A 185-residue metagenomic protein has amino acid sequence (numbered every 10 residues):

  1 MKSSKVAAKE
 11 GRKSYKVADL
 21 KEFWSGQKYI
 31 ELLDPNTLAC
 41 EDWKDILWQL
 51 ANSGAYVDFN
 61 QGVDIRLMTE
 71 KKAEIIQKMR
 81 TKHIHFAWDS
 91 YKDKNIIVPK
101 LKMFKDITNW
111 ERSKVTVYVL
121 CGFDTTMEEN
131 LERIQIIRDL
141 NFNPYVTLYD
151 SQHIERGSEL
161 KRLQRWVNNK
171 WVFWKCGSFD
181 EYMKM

Functional and structural regions predicted by a protein language model:
M1-K100, K114-F123, N143-T147: Core AdoMet radical
L50, L101-T108, I137: Hydrophobic positions in alpha-helices of CheY-like receiver
A51-G54, R80, K105, V167-W171: Generic secondary-structure transition motif, activating predominantly at the C-termini of alpha-helices
A73-I75, K102, E159-L163: Short low-complexity, flexible loop/linker segments enriched in glycine and/or proline with clustered acidic
P99-K102, L131-E132: Charged helix-capping and loop-helix junction motifs
N109-W110, L120-M185: Auxiliary Fe-S-binding modules of radical SAM enzymes
